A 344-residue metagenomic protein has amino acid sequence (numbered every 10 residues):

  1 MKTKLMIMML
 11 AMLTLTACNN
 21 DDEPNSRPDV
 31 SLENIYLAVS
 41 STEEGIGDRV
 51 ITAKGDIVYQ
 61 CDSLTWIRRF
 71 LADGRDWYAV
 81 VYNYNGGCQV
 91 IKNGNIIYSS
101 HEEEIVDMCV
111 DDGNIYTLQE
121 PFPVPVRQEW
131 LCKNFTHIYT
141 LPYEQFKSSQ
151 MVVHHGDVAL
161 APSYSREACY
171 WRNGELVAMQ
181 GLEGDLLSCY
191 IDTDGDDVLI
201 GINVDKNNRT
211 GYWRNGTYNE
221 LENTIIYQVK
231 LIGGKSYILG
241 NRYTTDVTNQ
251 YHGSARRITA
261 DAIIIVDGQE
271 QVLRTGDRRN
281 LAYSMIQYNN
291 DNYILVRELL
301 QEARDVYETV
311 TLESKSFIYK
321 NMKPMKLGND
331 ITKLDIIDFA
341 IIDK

Functional and structural regions predicted by a protein language model:
K2-M8: Sec-dependent signal peptide recognition, specifically the positively charged N-region followed immediately by
T14-A17: C-terminal motif of bacterial Sec signal peptides marking the signal peptidase cleavage site
E23-S63: An edge-strand/N-cap motif at the start of beta-rich repeat modules
E33-E43, D76-N83, G113-P121, D157-S163 (+3 more regions): Short beta-strand elements that form the blades of beta-propeller/WD-repeat-like and other beta-sheet-rich scaffold
E44-V50, N85-V90, P123-W130, S165-C169 (+3 more regions): Structural motif
D56-C61, G94-S100, T136-P142, E175-G181 (+3 more regions): A short beta-strand motif characteristic of beta-propeller blades
S63-G74, E102-D112, Q145-H155, G184-D194 (+3 more regions): Repeated scaffold domains used in trafficking and secretory/extracellular systems, primarily beta-propellers
S314-K344: Blade-level signature of beta-propeller repeat domains, shared across WD40, Kelch, NHL, RCC1 and BNR/Asp-box propellers
